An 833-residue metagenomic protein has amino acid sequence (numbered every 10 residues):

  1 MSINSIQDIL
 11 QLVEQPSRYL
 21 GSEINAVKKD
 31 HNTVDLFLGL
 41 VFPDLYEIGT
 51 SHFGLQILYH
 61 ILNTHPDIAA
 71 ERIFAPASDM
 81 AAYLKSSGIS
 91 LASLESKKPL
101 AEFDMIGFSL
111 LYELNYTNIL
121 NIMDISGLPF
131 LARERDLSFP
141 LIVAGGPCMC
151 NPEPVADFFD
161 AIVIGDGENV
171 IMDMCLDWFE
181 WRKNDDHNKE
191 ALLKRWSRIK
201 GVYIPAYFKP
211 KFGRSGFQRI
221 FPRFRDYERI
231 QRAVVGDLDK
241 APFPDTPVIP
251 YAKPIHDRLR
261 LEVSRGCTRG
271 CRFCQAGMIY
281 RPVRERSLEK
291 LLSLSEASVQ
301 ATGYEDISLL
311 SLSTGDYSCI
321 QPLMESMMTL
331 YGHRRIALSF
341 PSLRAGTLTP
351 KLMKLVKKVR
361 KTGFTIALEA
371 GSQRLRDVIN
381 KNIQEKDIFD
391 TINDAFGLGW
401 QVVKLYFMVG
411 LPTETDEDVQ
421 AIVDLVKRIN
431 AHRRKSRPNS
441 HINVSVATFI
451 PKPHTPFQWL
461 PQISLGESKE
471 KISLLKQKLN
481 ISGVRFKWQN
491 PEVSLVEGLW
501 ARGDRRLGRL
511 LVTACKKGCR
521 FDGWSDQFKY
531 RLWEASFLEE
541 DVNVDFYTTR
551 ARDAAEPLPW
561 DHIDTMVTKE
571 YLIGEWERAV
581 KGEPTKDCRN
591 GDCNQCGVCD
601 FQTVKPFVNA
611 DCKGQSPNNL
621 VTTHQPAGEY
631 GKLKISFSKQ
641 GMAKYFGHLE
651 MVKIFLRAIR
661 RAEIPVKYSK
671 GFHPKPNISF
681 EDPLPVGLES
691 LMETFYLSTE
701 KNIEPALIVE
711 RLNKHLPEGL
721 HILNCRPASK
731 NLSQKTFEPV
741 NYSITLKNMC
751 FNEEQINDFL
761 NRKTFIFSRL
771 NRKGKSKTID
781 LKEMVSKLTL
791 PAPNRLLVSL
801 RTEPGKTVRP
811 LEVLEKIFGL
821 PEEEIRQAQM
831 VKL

Functional and structural regions predicted by a protein language model:
S2-K28, N32, L38-L40, I481-H624: Radical SAM enzyme core and accessory elements
I9-G39, D44-E47, P205, K211-R260 (+2 more regions): N-terminal [4Fe-4S]-dependent radical SAM core
L40-D44, L62, I249-R272, V299 (+1 more regions): N-terminal pre-triad scaffold of radical SAM enzymes
L40-V41, A297-K404, M408-H441, V446: Conserved SAM/AdoMet-binding glycine-rich loop
H52, K253-L288, Q595-V608: Canonical Radical SAM [4Fe-4S] cluster-binding loop centered on the CxxxCxxC motif and its immediate flanking residues
P76-P222, P456-D504, L510-Q527: Glycine-rich beta-alpha loop elements in corrinoid/cobalamin-binding modules across cobalamin-dependent enzymes
F221-R232, P705-L833: An aromatic-glycine-centered, glycine-rich loop/turn in mixed alpha/beta architecture
T448-P456, V666-T699: Short, charge-patterned binding micro-sites
